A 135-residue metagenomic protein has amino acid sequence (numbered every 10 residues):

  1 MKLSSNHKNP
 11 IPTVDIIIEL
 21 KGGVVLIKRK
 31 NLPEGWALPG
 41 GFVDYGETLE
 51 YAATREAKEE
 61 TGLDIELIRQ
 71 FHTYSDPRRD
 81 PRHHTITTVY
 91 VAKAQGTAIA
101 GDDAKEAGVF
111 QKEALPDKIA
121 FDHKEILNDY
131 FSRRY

Functional and structural regions predicted by a protein language model:
M1-D15, Y130: Acidic, metal-coordinating catalytic segment for phosphate/diphosphate chemistry, firing primarily on the Nudix
P12-V14, G22, I86-T88, K105: Change "...and in nucleic-acid phosphodiester-cleaving endonucleases..." to "...and in nucleic-acid processing enzymes
I16, Q70, Y90-A92: A structural signal for short, well-ordered beta-strand segments
I18-E19, L26, A92, V109: Conserved hydrophobic "DFG−1" position in protein kinase catalytic cores
L20-E59: Conserved Nudix-box catalytic region and its N-terminal flanking loop in Nudix hydrolases and closely related
L63-H72: A short coil-to-beta-strand element that immediately follows conserved catalytic motifs
Y74-A98, Y130, R134: Active-site-adjacent beta-strand/loop module that shapes the phosphate/pyrophosphate-binding cleft
V89-V91, I99-S132: NUDIX/MutT-family hydrolases
